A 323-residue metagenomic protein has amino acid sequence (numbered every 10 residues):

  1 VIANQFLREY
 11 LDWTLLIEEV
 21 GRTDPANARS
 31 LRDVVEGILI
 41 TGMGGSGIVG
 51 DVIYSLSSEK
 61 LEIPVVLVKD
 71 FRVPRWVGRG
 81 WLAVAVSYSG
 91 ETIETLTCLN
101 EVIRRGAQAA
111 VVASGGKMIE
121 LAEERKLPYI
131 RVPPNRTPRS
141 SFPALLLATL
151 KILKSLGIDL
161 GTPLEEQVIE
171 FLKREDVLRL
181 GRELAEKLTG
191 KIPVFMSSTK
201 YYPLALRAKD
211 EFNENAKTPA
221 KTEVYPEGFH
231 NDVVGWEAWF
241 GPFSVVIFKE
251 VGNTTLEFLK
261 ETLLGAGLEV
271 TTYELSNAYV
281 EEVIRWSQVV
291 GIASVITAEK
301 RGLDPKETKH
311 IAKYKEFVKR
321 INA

Functional and structural regions predicted by a protein language model:
V1-T23, N100, A110, E120-I130 (+3 more regions): Phosphate-moiety recognition in structured ligand-binding domains
I2-E9, E19-G37, K154-F243, V318-A323: Active-site phosphate/pyrophosphate-binding segments
A26-V177, E186, F248-T271: Glycine-rich phosphate-binding loops that contact phosphosugars or nucleotide phosphates
I38, V77-R79, N231-V233, V280-R285: Short, solvent-exposed polar/charged micro-motifs at secondary-structure junctions
Y54, K209, S294: Generic structural marker for isolated residues within well-ordered, non-membrane alpha-helices of soluble domains
L67-D70, T218-F229, E269-V280: A generic structural motif
F71, G115, N135, Y225-P226 (+2 more regions): Residue-level "edge-of-site" marker
